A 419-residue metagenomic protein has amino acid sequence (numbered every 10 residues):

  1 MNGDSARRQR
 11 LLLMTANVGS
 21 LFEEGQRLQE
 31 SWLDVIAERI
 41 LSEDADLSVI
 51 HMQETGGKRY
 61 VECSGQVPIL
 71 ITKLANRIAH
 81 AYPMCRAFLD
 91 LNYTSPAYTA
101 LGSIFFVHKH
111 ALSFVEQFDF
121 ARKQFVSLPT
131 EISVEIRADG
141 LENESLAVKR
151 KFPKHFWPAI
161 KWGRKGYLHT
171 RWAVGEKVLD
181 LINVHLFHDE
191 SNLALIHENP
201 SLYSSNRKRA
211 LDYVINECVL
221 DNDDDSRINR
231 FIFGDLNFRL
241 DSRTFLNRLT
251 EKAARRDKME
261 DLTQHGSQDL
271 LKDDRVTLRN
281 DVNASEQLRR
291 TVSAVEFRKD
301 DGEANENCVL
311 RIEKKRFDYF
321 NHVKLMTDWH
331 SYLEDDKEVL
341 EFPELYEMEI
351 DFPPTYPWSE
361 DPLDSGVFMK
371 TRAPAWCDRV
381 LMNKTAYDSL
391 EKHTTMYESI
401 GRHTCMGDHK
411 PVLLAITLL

Functional and structural regions predicted by a protein language model:
M1-I104, F114, V134-E144, V148-P158 (+4 more regions): N-terminal, active-site-proximal structural segment of metallo-dependent hydrolase catalytic domains
R8, A173-G175: N-terminal anchoring/stem segment of glycosyltransferases
L12, D46-V49, V178-D180, N229-F231: Beta-sheet entry/capping signal
E30-V35, G65-N76, D119-I132, H188 (+1 more regions): Amphipathic alpha-helical scaffolding segments
A79-L89, E144-W157, K161, V174 (+2 more regions): Catalytic lobes of large eukaryotic enzymes
A111-E116, Y387-D388: Short helix-loop capping/hinge motifs at secondary-structure junctions, enriched in acidic/polar residues
R164-R171: Short, surface-exposed beta-strand/loop micro-motifs that present aromatic residues
